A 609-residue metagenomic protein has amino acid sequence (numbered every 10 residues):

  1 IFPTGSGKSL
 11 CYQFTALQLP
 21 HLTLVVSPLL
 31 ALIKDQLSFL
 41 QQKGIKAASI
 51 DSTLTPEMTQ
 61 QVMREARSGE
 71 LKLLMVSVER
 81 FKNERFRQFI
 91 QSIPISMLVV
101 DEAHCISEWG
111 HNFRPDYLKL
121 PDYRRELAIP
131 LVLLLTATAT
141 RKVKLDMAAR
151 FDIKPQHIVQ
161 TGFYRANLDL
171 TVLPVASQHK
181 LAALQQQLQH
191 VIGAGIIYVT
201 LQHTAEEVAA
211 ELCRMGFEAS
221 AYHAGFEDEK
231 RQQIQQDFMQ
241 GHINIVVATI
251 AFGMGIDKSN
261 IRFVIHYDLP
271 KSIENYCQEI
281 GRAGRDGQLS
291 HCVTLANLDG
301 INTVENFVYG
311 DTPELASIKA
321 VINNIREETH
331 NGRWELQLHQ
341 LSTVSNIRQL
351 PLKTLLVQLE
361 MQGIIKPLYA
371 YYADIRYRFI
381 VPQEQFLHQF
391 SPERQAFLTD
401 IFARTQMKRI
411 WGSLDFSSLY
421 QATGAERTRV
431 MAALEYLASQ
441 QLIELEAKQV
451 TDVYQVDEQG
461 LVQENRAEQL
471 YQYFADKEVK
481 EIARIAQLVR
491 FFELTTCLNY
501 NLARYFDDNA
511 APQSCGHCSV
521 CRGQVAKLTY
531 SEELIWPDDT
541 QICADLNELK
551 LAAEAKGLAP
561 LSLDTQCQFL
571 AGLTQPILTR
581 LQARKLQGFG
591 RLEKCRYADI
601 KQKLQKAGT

Functional and structural regions predicted by a protein language model:
I1-C11, T15-L24, A31-H388, P392-E393: Helicase motor core with emphasis on the C-terminal RecA-like subdomain
I318-R490, T495-T609: Accessory DNA-binding and partner-docking regions appended to nucleic-acid-acting proteins, especially the terminal
